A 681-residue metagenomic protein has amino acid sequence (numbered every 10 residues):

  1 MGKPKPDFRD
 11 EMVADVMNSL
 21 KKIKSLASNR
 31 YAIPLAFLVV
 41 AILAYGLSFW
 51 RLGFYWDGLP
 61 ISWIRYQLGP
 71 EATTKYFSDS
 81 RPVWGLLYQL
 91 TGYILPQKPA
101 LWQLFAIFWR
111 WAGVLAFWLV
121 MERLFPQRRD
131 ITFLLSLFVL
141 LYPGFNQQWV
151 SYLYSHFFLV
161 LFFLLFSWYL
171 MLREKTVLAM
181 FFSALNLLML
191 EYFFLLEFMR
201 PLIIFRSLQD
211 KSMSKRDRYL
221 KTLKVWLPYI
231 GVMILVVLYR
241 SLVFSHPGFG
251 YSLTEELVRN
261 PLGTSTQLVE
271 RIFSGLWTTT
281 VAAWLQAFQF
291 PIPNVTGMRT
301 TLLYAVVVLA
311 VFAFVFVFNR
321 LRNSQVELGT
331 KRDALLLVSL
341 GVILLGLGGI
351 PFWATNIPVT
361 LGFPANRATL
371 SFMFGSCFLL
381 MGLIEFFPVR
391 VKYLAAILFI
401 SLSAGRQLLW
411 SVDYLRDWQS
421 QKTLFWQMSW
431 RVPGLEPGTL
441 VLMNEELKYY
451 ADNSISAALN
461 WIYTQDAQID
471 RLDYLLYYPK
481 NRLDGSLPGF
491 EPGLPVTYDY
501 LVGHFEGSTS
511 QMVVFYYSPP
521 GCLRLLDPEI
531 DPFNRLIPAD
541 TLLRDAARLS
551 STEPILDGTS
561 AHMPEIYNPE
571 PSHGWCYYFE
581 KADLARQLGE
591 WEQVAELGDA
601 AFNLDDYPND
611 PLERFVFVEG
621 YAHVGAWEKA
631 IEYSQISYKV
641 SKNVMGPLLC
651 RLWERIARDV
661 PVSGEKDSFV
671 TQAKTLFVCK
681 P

Functional and structural regions predicted by a protein language model:
G2-P6: Short Lys/Arg-rich cationic patches that frequently serve as NLS/NoLS or arginine-rich RNA/DNA-binding motifs
D7-L475, G503, S508, P519-C522 (+1 more regions): Polytopic membrane enzymes that build or remodel cell-surface glycoconjugates and lipids
S19, V432-P437, E445-P681: C-terminal luminal/periplasmic domains and tails of membrane-associated envelope-modifying transferases
